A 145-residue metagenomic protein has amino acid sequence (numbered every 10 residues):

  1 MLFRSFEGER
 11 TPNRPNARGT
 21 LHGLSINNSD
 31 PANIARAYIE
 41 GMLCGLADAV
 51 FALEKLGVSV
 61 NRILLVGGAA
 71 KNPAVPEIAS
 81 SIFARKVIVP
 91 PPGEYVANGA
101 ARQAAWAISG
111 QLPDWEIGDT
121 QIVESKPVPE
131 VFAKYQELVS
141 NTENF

Functional and structural regions predicted by a protein language model:
M1-F145: Glycine/Thr-rich phosphate-binding loops that ligate phosphate moieties of nucleotide and other phosphorylated ligands
